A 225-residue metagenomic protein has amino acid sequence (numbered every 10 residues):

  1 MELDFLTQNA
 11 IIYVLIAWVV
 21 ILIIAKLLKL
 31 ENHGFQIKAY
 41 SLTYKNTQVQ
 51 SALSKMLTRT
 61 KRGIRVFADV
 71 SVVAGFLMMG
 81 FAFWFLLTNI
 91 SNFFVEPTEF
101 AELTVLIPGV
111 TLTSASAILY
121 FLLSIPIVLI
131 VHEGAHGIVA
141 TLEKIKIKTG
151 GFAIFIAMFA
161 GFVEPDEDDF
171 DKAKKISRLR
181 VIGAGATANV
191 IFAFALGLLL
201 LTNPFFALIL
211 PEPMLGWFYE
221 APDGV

Functional and structural regions predicted by a protein language model:
M1-V225: Hydrophobic transmembrane alpha-helices and their immediate loop junctions in multi-pass integral membrane proteins
